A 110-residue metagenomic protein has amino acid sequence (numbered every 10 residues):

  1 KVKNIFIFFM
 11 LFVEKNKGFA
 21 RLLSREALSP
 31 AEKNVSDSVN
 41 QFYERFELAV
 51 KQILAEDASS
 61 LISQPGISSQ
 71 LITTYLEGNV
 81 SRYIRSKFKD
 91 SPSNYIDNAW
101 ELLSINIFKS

Functional and structural regions predicted by a protein language model:
K1-K15, S69-I72: Hydrophobic alpha-helical connector segments
I7, L28, E32, E44 (+3 more regions): Amphipathic alpha-helical core segments of compact helical bundles
F8, F108-S110: Contiguous, function-dense segments enriched for cysteine-driven chemistry and partner/ligand-binding capacity
L11-L48: Short secondary-structure transition hinges
A20-R21, R25, A55-L102, S110: Hydrophobic/aromatic-rich alpha-helical bundle segments in the mid-to-C-terminal region
K33-S59, G66-L71, S104: Amphipathic alpha-helical packing segments from all-alpha helical-bundle domains
